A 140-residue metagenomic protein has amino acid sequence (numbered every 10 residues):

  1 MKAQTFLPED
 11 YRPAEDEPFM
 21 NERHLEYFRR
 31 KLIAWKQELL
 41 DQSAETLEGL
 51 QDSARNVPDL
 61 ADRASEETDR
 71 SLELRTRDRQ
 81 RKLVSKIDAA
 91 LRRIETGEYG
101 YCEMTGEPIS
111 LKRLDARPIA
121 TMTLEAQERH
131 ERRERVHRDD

Functional and structural regions predicted by a protein language model:
M1-T96, R133-E134, D139-D140: Interaction interfaces in information-processing and related assembly proteins
Y27, M104, P118: Amphipathic alpha-helical recognition patches that constitute DNA-binding helices
L32, G106, Q127: Cys/His-coordinated zinc-binding microdomains
R81, Y99, A120: Residues immediately within or flanking Cys/His clusters that coordinate Zn2+ in small zinc-binding modules
C102-T105, T123: Short cysteine-rich clusters marking metal-coordination/redox-active sites
I109-S110, E131: Short functional micro-motifs and their immediate structural scaffolds
K112-A116: Short Cys/His-rich "knuckle" micro-motifs
P118-Q127: Cysteine-rich micro-motifs
